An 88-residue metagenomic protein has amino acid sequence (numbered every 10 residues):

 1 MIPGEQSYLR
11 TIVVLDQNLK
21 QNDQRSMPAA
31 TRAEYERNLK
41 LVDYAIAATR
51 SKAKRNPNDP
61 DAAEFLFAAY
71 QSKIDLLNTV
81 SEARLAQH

Functional and structural regions predicted by a protein language model:
M1-H88: Polar, acidic low-complexity tracts enriched in Ser/Thr/Gln/Glu with frequent Gly/Pro and Thr-Pro motifs
